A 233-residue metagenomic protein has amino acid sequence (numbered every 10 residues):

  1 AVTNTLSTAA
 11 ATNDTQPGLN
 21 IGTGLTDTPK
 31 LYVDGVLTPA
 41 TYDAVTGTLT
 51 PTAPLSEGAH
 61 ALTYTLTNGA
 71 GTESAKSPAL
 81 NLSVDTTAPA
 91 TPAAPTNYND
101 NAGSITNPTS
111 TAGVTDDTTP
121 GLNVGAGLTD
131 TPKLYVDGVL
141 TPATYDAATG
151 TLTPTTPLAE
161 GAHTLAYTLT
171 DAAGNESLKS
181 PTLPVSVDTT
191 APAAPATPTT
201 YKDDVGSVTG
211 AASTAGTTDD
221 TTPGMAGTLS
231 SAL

Functional and structural regions predicted by a protein language model:
A1-N4, P78-A90, P95-N101, S177 (+1 more regions): Flexible, low-complexity linkers/stalks enriched in Thr/Pro that connect modular domains
T5-A11, P108-G113, A212-G216: Short beta-strand segments of immunoglobulin-like
T15-L19, T118-L122, T221-M225: Structural beta-strand segments of beta-rich domains
G22-T28, G125-T131, T228-L233: Short proline/glycine-enriched turn/loop motifs at strand-loop junctions of beta-rich domains
L31-G35, L134-G138: Conserved aromatic beta-strand anchor motif in extracellular beta-sandwich/beta-rich domains
T38-V45, T141-A148: Short beta-strand segments within Ig-like beta-sandwich modules, predominantly Fibronectin type-III
P51-A61, P154-A162: Surface-exposed, short loops/turns at beta-strand junctions within beta-sandwich domains
